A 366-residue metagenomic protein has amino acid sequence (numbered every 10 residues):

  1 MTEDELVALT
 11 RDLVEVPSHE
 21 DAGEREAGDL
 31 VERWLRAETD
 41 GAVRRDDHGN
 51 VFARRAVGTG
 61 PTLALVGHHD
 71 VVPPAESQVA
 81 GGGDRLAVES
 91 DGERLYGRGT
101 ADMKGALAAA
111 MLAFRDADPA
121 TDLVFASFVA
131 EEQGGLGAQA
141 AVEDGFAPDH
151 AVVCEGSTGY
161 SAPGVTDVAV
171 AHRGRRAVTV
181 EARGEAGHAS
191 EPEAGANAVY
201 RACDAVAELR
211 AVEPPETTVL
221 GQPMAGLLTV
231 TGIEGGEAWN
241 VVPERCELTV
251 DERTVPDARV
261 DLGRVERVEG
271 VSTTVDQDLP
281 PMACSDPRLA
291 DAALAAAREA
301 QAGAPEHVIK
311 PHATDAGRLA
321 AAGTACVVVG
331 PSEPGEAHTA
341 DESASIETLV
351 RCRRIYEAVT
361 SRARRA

Functional and structural regions predicted by a protein language model:
M1-Y96, R354: Acidic/His- and Gly-rich active-site-bordering loop/insert found across diverse amide/peptide-bond hydrolases
R44, E132, A171, R176-A366: Metal-dependent amide/peptide-bond hydrolase catalytic core, centered on the "pita-bread" metallohydrolase fold
T62-A64, L95, D149-V153, T179 (+1 more regions): Short glycine-aspartate micro-motif
T62-S127, Q133, A340, R351: Active-site metal-coordination/substrate-binding segment of hydrolases, especially metallo-dependent peptidases
H69-V72, S157, S332-P334: Short glycine-rich anion-binding loops that position phosphate/pyrophosphate groups of nucleotides and phosphorylated
G99-A109, D118-A207, A344-R351: Fold-level recognition of mixed alpha/beta catalytic cores in primary-metabolism enzymes, strongest
